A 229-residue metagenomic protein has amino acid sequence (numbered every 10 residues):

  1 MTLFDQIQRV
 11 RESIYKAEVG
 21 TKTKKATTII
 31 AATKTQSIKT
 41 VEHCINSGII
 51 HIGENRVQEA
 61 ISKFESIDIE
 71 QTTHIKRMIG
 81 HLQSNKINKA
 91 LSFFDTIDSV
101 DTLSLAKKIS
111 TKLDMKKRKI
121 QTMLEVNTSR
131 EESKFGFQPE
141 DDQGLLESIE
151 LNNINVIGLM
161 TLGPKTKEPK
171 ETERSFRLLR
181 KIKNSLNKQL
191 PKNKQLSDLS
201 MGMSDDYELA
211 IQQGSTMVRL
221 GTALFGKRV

Functional and structural regions predicted by a protein language model:
M1-D205, Q213, F225-K227: Conserved alpha/beta-domain cores
T216-M217: Divalent-metal-activated hydrolytic enzyme cores
